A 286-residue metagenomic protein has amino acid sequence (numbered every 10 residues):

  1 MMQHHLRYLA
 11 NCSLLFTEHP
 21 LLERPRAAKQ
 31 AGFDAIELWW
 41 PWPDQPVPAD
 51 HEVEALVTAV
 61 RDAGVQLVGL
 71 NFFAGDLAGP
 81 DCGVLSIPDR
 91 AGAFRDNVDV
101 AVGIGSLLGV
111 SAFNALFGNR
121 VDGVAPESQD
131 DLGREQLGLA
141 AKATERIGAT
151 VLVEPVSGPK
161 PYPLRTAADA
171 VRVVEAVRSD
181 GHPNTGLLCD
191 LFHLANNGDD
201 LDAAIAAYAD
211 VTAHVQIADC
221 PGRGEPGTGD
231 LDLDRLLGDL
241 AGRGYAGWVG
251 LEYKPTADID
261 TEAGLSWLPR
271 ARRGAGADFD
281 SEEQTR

Functional and structural regions predicted by a protein language model:
M1-L14, E18-G32, G109-S111, G138 (+1 more regions): Histidine-acidic metal/acid-base catalytic patches
M2-C12, G69-V84, F117-V121: N-terminal small/glycine-rich loop or linker at the start of catalytic domains across soluble metabolic enzymes
L14-F16, W40-W42, F73-D76, F117-V121 (+4 more regions): Active-site-proximal loop/turn and secondary-structure-junction residues that shape catalytic pockets, frequently
E37, G69-N71, N114, L152 (+2 more regions): Conserved beta-strand positions in the central sheet of alpha/beta enzyme cores
E37-R61, F117-V121, A125, P221-G224: Glycine-rich, proline-tolerant flexible connector loops at the mouths of alpha/beta enzymes
V47-D50, L85-D89, V124-Q129, P161-T166 (+3 more regions): Short, solvent-exposed loop/turn segments at secondary-structure boundaries
P48-Q66, N97-L107, R134-K142, D200-A207 (+1 more regions): Short amphipathic alpha-helices and their capping/turn segments at secondary-structure boundaries
D62, D81-G186, D278-T285: Active-site acidic/histidine proton-transfer and metal-coordination neighborhood in alpha/beta enzyme cores
